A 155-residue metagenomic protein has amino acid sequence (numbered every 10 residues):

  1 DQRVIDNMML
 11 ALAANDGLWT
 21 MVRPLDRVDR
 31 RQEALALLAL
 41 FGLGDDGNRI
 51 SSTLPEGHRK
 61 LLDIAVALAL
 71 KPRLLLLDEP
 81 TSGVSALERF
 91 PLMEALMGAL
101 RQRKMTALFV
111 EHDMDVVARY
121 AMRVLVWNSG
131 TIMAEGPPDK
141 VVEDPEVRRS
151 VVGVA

Functional and structural regions predicted by a protein language model:
M9, M21-D46, E94-G98: Conserved ABC ATPase "signature" region
I50-L54: Conserved ABC ATPase signature
K71: Conserved catalytic motifs of ABC-family nucleotide-binding domains
L75-E79: Catalytic Walker B motif of ABC-type/P-loop ATPase nucleotide-binding domains
E111-H112: H-loop/switch region of ABC-family ATPase nucleotide-binding domains
V117-R119: A short, surface-exposed alpha-helical micro-motif characterized by mixed small hydrophobic and charged/polar residues
E135-G136: ABC ATPase "signature
